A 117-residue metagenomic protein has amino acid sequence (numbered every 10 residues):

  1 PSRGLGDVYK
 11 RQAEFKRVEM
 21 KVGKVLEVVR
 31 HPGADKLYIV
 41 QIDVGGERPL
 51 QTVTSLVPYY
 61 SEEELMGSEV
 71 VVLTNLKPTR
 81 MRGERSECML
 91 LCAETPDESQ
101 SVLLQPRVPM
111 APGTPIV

Functional and structural regions predicted by a protein language model:
P1-Y9: Single conserved hydrophobic/aromatic residue that forms the stacking wall/gate of nucleotide- or nucleobase-binding
A13-V22: Short coil-to-beta-strand transition motifs
G23-V25, E69: Conserved hydrophobic positions within beta-strands
P32, N75-R80: Short, charged beta-turn/beta-strand-edge "cap" motif at the junction between a beta-strand and an adjacent loop
P32-Q41: Short aromatic-glycine-enriched beta-strand elements
P49-S61: Beta-strand/loop nucleic-acid-binding surfaces
P58-V71: Short nucleic-acid-contacting surface segments enriched for D/E, G, S/T with interspersed K/R
T79-V117: Netrin-like (NTR/C345C) domain of secreted extracellular proteins
